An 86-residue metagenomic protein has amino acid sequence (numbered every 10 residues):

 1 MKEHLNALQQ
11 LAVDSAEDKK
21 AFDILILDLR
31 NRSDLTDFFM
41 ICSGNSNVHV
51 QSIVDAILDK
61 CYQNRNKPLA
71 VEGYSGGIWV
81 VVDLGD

Functional and structural regions predicted by a protein language model:
M1-D34, N47-V80: Polybasic/polar functional segments that serve as interface/processing modules
T36-F38: Short amphipathic alpha-helical segments
I41-G44: Short hydrophobic/aromatic beta-strand micro-patches that form the beta-sheet surface supporting nucleotide- or nucleic
V82-L84: Active-site beta-strand termini and strand-to-loop segments that position acidic
